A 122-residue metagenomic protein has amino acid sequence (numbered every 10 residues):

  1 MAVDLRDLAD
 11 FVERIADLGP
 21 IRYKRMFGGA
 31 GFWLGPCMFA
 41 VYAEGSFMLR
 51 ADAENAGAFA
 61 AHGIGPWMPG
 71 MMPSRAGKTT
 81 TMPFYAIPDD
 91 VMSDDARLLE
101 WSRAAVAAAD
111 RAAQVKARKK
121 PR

Functional and structural regions predicted by a protein language model:
M1-R122: Charge-dense, helix-prone N-terminal extensions
